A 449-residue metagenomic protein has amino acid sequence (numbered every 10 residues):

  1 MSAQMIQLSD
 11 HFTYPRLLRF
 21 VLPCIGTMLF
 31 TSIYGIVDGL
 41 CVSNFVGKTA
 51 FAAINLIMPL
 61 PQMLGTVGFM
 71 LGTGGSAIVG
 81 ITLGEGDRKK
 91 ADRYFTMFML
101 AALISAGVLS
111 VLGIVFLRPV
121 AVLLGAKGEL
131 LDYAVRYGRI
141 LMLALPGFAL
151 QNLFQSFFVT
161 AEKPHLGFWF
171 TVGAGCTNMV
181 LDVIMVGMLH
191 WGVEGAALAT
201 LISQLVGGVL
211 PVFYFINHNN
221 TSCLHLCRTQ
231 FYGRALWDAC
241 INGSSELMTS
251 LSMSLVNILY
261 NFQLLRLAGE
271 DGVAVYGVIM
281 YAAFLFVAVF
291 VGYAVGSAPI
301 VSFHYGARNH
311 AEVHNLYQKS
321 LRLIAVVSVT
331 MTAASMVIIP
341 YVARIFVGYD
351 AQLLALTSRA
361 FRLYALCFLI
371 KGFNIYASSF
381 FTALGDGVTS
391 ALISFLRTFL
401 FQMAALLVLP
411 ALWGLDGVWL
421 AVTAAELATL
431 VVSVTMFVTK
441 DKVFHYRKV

Functional and structural regions predicted by a protein language model:
M1-V21, V79-P146, M188-S244, V301-C367 (+1 more regions): Short alpha-helical transmembrane segments in multi-pass integral membrane proteins
L8-V46, P59-G74, I78, T82 (+5 more regions): N-terminal transmembrane alpha-helices
R19-D38, I140, A174, S203-G207 (+4 more regions): Transmembrane helical elements of multi-pass membrane transporters/channels
C24, M28, L40, N44 (+16 more regions): Transmembrane alpha-helix boundary and packing residues in multipass membrane permease domains and related
I33-A52, A121-G128, I184-W191, L251-L285 (+3 more regions): Helix-terminus/linker motif at the lipid-water interface of multi-pass membrane proteins
V42-Q62, E129-Y133, V193-E194, A235-N242 (+5 more regions): Interfacial/gating helices of multi-pass transporter permease domains
F51-V111, F148-G167, V275-I339, K371-I393: Small-residue-rich hydrophobic transmembrane alpha-helices
G72, I140-V159, G167-N178, A196-P211 (+5 more regions): Short runs within selected transmembrane alpha-helices of multi-pass transporters and secretion channels
